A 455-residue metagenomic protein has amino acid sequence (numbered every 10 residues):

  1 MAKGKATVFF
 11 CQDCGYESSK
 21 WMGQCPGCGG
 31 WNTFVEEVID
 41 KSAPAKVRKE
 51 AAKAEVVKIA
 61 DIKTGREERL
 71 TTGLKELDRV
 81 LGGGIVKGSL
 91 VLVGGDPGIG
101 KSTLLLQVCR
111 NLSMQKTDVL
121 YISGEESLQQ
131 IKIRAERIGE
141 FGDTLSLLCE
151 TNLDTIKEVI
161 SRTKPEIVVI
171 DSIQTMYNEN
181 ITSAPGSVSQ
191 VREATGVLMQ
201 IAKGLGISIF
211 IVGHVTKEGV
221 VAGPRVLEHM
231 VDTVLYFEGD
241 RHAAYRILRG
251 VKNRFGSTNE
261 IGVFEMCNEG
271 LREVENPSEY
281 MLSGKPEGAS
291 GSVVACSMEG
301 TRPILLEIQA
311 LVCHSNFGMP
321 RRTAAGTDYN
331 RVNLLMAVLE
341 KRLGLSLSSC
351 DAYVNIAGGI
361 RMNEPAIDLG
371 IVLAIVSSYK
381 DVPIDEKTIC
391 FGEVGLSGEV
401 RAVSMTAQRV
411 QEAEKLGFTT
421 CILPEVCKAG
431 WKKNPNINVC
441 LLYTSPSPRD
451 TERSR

Functional and structural regions predicted by a protein language model:
K3-D13, E17-R79, V86-G94, I99-L106 (+8 more regions): Peripheral, non-AAA+ core regions of ATP-driven protein-machinery
T117-L128: Short beta-strand-centered segment that lines the nucleotide-binding/catalytic pocket of NTP-utilizing
